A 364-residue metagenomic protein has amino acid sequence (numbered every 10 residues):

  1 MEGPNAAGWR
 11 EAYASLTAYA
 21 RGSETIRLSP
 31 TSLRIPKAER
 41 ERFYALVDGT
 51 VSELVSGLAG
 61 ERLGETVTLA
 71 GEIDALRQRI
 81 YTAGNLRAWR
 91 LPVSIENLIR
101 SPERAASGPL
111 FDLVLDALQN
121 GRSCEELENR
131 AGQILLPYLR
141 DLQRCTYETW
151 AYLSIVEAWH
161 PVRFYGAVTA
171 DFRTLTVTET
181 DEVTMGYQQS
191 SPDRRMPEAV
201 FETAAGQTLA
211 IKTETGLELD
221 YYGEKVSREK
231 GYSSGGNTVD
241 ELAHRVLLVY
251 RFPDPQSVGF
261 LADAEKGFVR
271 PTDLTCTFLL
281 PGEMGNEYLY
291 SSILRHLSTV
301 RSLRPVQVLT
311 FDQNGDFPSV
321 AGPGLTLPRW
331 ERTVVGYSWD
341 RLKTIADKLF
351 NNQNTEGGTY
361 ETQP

Functional and structural regions predicted by a protein language model:
M1-Y138, L297-N314, P318-P364: Terminal, charged accessory segments of proteins
Y13, Y19, Y44, Y81 (+11 more regions): Sequence-level detector for tyrosine residue identity
Q133-Q189: A short, highly charged nucleic-acid-interacting micro-segment common to nuclease and nuclease-linked defense proteins
V177-P364: Catalytic core segments in nucleotide and nucleic-acid processing enzymes
